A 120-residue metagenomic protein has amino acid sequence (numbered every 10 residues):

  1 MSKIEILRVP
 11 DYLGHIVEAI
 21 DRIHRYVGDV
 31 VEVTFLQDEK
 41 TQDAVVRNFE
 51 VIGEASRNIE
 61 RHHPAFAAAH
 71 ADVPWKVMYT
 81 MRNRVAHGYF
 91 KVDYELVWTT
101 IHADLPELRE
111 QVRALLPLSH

Functional and structural regions predicted by a protein language model:
M1-H120: Solvent-exposed interaction patches of small proteins and small membrane subunits
